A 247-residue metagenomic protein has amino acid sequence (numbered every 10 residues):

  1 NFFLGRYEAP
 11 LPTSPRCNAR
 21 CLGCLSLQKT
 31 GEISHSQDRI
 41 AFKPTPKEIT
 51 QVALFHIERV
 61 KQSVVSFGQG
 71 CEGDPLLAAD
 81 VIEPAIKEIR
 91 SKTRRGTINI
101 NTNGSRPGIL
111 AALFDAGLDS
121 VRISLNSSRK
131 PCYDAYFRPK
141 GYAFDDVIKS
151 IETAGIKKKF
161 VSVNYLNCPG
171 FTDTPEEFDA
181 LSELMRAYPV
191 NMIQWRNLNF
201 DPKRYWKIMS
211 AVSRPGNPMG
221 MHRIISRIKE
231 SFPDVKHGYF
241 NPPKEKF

Functional and structural regions predicted by a protein language model:
N1, D179-F247: Auxiliary Fe-S-binding modules of radical SAM enzymes
F2-K29, V64-F67: N-terminal pre-triad scaffold of radical SAM enzymes
E8, Q28-I109, D115-V147, N191-Q194: Core AdoMet radical
I57, R90, F114, G155 (+2 more regions): N-terminal cationic-hydrophobic initiation segments that often serve targeting/anchoring roles
G70-E72, N103-S105, N126-S128, L166-C168 (+2 more regions): Active-site beta-loop-alpha junctions enriched in small/polar residues
A79-R95, F144-K159, R214-H237: Alpha-helix-loop-beta-strand connector modules within alpha/beta enzyme cores
G108-D115, G170-A187: Catalytic cores of alpha/beta
R138-K140, S150-E177: Conserved strand-turn element in the central/C-terminal portion of the radical SAM core barrel that lines
